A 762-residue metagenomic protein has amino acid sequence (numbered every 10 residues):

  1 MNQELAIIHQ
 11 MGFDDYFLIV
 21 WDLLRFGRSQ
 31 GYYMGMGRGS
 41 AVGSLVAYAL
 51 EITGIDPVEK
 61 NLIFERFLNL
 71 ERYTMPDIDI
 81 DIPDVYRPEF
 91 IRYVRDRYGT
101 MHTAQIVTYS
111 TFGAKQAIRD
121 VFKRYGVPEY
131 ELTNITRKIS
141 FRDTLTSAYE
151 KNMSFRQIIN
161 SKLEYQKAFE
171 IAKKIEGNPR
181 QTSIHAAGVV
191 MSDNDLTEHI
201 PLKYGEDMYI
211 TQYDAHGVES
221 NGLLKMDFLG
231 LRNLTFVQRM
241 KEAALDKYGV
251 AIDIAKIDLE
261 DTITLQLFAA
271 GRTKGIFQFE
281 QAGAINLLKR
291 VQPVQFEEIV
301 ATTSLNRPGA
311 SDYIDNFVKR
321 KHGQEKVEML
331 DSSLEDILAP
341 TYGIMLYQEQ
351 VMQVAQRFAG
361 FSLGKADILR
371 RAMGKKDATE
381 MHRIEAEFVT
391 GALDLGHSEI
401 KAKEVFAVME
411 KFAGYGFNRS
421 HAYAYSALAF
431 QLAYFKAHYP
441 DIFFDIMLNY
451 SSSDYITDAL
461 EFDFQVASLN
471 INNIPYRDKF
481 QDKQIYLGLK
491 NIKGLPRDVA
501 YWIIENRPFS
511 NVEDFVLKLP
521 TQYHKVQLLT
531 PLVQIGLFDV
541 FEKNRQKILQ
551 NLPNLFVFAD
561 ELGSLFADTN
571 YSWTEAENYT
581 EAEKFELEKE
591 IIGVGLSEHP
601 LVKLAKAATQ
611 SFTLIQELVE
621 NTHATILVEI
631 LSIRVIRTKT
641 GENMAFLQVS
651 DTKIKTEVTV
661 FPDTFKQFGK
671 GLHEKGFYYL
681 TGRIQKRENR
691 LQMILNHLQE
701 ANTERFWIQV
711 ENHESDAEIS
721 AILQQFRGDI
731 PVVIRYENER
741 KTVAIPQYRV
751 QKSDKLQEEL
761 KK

Functional and structural regions predicted by a protein language model:
M1-K762: Noncatalytic, beta-rich nucleic-acid-contacting surfaces in large DNA/RNA-processing enzymes
